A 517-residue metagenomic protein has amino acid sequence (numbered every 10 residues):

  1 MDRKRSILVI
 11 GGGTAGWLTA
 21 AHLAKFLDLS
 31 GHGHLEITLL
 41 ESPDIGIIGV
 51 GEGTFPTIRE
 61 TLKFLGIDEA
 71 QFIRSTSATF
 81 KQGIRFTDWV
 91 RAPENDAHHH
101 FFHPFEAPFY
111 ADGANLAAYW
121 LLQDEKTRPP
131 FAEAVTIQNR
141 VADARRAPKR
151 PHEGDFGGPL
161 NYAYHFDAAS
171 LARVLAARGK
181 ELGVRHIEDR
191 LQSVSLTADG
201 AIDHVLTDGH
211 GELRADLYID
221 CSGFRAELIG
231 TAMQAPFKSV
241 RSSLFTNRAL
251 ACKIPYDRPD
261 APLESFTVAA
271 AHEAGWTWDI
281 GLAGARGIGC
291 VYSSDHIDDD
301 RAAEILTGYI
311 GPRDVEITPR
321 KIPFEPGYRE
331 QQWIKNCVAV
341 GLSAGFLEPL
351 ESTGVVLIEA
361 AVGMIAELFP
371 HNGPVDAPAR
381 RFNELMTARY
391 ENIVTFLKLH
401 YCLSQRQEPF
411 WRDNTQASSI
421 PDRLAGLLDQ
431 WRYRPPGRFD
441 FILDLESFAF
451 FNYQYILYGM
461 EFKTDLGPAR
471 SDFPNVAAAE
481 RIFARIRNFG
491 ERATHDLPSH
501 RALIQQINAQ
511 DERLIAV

Functional and structural regions predicted by a protein language model:
D2-A15: Beta1/beta-strand and adjacent pyrophosphate-binding region of the FAD-binding site in flavoprotein oxidoreductases
A24-V50: Glycine-rich FAD pyrophosphate-binding loop
G46-R140: Dinucleotide-binding Rossmann-like beta1-alpha1 core, especially the glycine-rich loop that anchors the ADP
H99-S193: Conserved N-terminal helical subregion
E153-A302, V362: Predominantly flavin-linked oxidoreductase catalytic cores and closely associated redox partners
A271-P323, G345-V356, L368-H371, V375: Conserved FAD/dinucleotide-binding core of flavoprotein oxidoreductases
Q332-L350: Short FAD-binding loop at a beta-strand-to-alpha-helix junction that anchors the flavin cofactor in diverse
E367-V517: Long, low-complexity C-terminal extensions of enzymes
